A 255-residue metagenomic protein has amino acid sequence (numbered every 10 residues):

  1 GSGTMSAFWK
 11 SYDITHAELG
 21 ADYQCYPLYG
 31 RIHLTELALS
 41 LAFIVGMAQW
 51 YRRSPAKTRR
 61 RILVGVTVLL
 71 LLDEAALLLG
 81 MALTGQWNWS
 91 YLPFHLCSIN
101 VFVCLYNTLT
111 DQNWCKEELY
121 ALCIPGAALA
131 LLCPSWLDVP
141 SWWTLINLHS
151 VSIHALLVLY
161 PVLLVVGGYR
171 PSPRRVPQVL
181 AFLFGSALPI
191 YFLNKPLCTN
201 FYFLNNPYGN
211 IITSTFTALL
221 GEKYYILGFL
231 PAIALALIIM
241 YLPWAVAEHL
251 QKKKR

Functional and structural regions predicted by a protein language model:
M5-R59: N-terminal topogenic module of multi-pass integral membrane proteins
A21-L39, V176, L197-L237: Membrane-interface transmembrane-helix boundary segments in multi-pass integral membrane proteins
H33-L37, G85-C97, Y120: Structural signature of hydrophobic alpha-helical transmembrane segments
V45-Q49, C104, L156-R175: Alpha-helical transmembrane segments in multipass membrane proteins, preferentially the mid-helix core
W50-L63, L109-E117, G167-P177: Membrane-interface helix-boundary motifs at transmembrane edges
R61-V64, Y91-H95, K116-I124: Cytoplasmic-side transmembrane-helix entry/capping segments in multi-pass membrane proteins
L69-L79, C123-S135, L183-L193: Aromatic-anchored segments of alpha-helical transmembrane domains
L109-Y160: Membrane-proximal helix-loop-helix units in multi-pass membrane proteins
